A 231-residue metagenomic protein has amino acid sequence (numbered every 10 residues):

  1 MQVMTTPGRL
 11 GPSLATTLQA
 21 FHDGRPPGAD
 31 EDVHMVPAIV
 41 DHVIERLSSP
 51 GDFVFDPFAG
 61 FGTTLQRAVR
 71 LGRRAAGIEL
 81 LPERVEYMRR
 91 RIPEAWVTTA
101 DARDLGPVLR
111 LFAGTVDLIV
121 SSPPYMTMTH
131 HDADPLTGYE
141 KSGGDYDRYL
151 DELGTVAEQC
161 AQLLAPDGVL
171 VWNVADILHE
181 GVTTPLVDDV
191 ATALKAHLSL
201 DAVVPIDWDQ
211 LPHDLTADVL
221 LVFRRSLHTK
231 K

Functional and structural regions predicted by a protein language model:
M1-K231: Class I S-adenosyl-L-methionine-dependent methyltransferase catalytic core
